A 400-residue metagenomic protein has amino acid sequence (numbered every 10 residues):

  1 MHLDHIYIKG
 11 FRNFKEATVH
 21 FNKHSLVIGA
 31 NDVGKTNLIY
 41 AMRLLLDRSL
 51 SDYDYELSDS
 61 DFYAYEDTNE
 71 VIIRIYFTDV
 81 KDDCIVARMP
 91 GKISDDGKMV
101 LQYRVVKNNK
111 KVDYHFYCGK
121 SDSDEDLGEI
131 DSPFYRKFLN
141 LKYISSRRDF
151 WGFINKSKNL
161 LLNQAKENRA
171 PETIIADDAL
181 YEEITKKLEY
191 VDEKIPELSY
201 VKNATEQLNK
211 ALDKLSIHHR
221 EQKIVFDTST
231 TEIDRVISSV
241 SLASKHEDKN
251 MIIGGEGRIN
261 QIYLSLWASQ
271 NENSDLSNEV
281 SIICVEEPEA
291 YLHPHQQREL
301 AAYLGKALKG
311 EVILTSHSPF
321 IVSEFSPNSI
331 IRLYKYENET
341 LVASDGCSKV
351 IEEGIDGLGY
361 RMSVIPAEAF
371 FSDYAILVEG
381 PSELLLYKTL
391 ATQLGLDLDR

Functional and structural regions predicted by a protein language model:
M1-D47, I237, S241-E368, A375 (+1 more regions): Switch/communication elements of ASCE P-loop NTPase nucleotide-binding domains
V19-H20, Y63-N69, K92-D96, K107-N109 (+6 more regions): Conserved catalytic network of the ASCE P-loop NTPase/AAA+ motor domain
I39-D95: Conserved P-loop NTP-binding catalytic core
Y63-D67, P133-F134, S216, T230-R235 (+4 more regions): Replace "in large, NTP-powered and nucleic-acid-processing enzymes" with "in large, NTP-powered factors and other
T68-I73, D96-L101, K137-L141, G310 (+3 more regions): Short glycine-/polar-rich loops that comprise or flank the Walker A/P-loop and associated switch/sensor motifs
F77-D79, S145-R148, S244-H246, Y334 (+1 more regions): Flexible glycine-/small-residue-rich
V80-E182: Electropositive, glycine-dotted interaction segments that contact anionic polymers or phosphate-rich ligands
F153-K156, A165-V285: Extended helical coiled-coil dimerization/tether regions that scaffold and oligomerize large DNA-maintenance assemblies
